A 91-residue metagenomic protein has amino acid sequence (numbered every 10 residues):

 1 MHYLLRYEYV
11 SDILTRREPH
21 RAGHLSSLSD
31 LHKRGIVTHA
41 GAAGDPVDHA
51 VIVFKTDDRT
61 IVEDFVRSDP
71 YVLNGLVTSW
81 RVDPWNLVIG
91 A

Functional and structural regions predicted by a protein language model:
M1-A91: Conserved, structured core segments of small domains
